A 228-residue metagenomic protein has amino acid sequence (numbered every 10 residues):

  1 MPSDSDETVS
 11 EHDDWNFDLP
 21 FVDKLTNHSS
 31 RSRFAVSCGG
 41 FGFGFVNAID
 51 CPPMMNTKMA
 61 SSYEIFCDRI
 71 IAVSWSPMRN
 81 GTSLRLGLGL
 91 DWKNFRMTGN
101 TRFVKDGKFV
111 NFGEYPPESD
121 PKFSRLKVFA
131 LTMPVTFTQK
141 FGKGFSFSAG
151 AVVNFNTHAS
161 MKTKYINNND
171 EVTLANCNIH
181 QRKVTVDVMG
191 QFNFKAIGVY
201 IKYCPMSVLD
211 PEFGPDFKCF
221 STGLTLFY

Functional and structural regions predicted by a protein language model:
M1-S29: Cleavable N-terminal export/targeting peptides
T26-S37, A72-T82, M97, K143-G144: Short loop/turn motifs that connect adjacent beta-strands in outer-membrane beta-barrel proteins
A35-S37, M59-C67, K127-L131, R182-V186 (+2 more regions): Residues that define the transmembrane beta-barrel architecture of outer-membrane proteins
F41, I65-V73, L88-L90, M133-Q139 (+4 more regions): Residues on the lipid-exposed face of transmembrane beta-strands in outer-membrane beta-barrel proteins
V46-D50, D91-F95, N154-H158, K202-V208: Structural signature of outer-membrane beta-barrel domains
V46-F66, P211: Surface-exposed strand-loop-strand hairpins of Gram-negative outer-membrane beta-barrel proteins
P52-A60, F95-K127, N156-N167, V172-M189: Extracellular/periplasm-exposed beta-strand and loop segments of Gram-negative cell-envelope proteins, dominated by
A175-Y228: Predominantly the C-terminal beta-signal and adjacent terminal strand-loop region of outer-membrane beta-barrel
